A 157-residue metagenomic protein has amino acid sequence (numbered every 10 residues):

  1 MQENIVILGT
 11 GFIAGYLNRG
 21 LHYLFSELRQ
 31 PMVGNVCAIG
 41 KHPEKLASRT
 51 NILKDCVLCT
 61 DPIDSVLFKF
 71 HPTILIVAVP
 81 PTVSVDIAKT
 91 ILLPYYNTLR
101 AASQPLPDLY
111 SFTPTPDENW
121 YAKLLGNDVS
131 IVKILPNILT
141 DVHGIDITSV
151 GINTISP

Functional and structural regions predicted by a protein language model:
M1-I74, G144-I145: NAD(P)+-binding Rossmann beta1-loop-alpha1 motif at the extreme N-terminus of oxidoreductases
G9, I13, P94, T154: N-terminal loops that bind phosphate or other acidic moieties and the adjacent beta-alpha structural core
L17, I63-S149: Rossmann-like NAD(P)(H) cofactor-binding subdomain of soluble oxidoreductases
H42-R49, E118-Y121, P157: Short, charged/polar "capping" segments at the starts of alpha-helices and the immediately preceding loops
V150-P157: Active-site rim beta-loop-alpha module in soluble metabolic enzymes
